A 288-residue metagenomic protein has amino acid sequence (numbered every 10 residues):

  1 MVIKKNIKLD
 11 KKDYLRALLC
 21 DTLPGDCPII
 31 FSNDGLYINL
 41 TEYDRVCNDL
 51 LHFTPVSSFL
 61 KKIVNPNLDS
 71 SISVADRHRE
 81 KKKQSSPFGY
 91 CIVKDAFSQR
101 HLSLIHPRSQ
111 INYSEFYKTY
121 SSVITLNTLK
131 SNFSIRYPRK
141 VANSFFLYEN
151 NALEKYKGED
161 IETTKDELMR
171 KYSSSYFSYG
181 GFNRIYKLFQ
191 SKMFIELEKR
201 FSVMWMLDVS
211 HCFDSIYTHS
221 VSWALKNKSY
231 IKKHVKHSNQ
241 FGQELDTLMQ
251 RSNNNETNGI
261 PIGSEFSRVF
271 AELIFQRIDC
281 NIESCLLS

Functional and structural regions predicted by a protein language model:
M1-I262: Conserved two-metal-ion catalytic palm core of "right-hand" nucleic acid polymerases, unifying RNA-dependent RNA
K233, F270-S288: Active-site palm subdomain of RNA-directed nucleic acid polymerases
